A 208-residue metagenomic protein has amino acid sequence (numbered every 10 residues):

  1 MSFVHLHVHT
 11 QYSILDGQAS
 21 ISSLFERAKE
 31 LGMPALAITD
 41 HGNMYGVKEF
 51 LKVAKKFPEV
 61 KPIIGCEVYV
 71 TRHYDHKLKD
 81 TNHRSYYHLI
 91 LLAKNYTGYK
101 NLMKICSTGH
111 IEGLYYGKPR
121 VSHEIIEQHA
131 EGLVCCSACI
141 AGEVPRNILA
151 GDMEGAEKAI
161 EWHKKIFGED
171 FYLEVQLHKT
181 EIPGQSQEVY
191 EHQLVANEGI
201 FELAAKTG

Functional and structural regions predicted by a protein language model:
M1-G208: Phosphodiester-processing cores and adjacent nucleic acid-binding clamps
